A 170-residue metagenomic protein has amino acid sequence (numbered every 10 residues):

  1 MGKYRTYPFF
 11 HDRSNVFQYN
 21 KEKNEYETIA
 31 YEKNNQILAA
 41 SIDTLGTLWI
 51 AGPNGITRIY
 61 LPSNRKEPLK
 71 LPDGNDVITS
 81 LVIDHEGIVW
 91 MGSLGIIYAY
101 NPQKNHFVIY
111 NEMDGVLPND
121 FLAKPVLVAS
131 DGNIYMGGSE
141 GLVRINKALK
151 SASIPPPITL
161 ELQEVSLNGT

Functional and structural regions predicted by a protein language model:
M1-R5, I42-L45, I83-E86, V128-D131: Residue-level detector of Asp-centered blade-edge/turn motifs that repeat once per structural unit in beta-propeller
K3, H11-R13: Short, compositionally biased segments
Y7-F10, T47-I50, I88-M91, N133-M136: Conserved beta-propeller blade signature
F17-Y19: Surface-exposed loop/turn elements that mediate protein-protein interactions on large endomembrane-trafficking
I29-L38, N54, E67-V82, G92-T170: Residue-level "micro-hotspots" composed of small/polar
